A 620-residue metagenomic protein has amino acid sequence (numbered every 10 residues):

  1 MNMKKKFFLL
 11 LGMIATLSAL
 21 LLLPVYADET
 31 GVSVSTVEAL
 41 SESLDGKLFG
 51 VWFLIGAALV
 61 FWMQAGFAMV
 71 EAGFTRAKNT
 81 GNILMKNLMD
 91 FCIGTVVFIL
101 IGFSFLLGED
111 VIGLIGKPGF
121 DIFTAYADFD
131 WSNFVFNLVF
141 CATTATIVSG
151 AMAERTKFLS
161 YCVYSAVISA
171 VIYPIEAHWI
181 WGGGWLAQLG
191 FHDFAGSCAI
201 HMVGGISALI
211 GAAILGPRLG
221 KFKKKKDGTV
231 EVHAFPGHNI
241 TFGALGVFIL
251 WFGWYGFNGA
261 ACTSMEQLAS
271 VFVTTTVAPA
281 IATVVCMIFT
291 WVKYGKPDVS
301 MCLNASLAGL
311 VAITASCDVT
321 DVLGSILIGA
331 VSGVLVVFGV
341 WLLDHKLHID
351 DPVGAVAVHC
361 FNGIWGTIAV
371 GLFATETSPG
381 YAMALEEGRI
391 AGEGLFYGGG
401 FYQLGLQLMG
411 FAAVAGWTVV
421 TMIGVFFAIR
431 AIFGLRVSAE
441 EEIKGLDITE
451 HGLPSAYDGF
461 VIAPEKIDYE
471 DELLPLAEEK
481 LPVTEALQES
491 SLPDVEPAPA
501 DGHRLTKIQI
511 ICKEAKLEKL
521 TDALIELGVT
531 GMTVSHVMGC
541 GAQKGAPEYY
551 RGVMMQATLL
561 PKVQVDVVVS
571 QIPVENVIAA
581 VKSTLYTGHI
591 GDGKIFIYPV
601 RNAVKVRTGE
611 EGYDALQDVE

Functional and structural regions predicted by a protein language model:
M1-E29: N-terminal secretory/membrane targeting signals
N2-M3, I83, F427, E548: Short alpha-helical segments used as structural interaction elements across diverse proteins
D28-E496: Glycine- and aromatic-enriched membrane alpha-helices
T449-A456, D468-E620: Positively charged, small/polar-rich N-terminal and surface patches that mediate targeting and assembly and bind
